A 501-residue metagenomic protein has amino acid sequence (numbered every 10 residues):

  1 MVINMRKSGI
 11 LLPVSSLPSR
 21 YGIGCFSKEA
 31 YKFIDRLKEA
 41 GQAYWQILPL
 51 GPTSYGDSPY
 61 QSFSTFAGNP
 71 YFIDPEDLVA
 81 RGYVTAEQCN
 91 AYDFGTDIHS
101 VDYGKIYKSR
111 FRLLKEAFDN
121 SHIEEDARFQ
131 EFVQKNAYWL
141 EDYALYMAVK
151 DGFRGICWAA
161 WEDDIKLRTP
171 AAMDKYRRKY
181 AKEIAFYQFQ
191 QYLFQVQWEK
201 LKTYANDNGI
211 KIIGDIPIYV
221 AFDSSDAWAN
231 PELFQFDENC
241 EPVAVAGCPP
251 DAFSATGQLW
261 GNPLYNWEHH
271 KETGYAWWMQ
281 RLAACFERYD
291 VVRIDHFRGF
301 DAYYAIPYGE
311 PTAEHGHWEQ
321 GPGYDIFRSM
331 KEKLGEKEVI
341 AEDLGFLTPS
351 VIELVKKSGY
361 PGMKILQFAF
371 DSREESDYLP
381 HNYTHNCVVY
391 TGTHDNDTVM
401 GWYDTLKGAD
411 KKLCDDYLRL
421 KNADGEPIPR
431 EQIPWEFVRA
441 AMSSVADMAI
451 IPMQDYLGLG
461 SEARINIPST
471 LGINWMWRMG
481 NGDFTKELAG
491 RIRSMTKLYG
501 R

Functional and structural regions predicted by a protein language model:
M1-S15, K28-Y31: N-terminal regions that are enriched for targeting/export leaders and immediately downstream pro/stem segments
V2, P13, S19, D57-Q191 (+4 more regions): Alpha-amylase-like alpha-glycosidases and glucanotransferases acting on alpha-linked glucans and related
K28-T53, R288-Y289: Catalytic domains of carbohydrate-active enzymes, especially glycoside hydrolases
K38, W198-N208, K331, V355-K356: Surface-exposed amphipathic alpha-helices with a cationic face
L48, K211-I213, P217, V291 (+1 more regions): Outer-envelope exported proteins of Gram-negative bacteria
Y187-V220: Conserved, well-ordered alpha-helix/loop/beta-strand core segments that scaffold catalytic motifs
E487-R501: C-terminal accessory segments of extracellular proteins
